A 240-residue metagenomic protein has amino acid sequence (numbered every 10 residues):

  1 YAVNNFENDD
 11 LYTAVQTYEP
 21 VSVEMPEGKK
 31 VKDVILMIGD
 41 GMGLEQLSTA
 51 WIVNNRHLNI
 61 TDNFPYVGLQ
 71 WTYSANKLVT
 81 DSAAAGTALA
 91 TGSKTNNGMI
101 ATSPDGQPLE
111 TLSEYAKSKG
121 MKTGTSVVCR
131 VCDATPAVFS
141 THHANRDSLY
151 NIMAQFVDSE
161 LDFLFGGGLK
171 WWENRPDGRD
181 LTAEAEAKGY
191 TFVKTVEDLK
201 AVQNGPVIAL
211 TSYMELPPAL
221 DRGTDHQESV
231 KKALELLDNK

Functional and structural regions predicted by a protein language model:
Y1-R175, L181-L199, G205: N-terminal catalytic scaffold of extracellular/periplasmic and nuclease hydrolases that process anionic headgroups
V196-K240: Anion-binding catalytic surfaces of enzymes that hydrolyze or transfer phosphate/sulfate esters
